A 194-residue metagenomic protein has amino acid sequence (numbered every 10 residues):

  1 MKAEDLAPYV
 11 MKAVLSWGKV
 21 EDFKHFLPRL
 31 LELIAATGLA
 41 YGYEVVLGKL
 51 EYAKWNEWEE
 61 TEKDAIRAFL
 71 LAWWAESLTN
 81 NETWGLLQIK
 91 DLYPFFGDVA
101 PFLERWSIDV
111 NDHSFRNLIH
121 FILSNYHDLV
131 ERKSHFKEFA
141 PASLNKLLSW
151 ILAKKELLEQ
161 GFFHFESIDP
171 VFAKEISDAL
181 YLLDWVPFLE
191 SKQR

Functional and structural regions predicted by a protein language model:
M1-K2, L30, Y181: A diffuse structural propensity rather than consistent per-protein peaks
M1-K24, E59, E175, V186-R194: Long, low-complexity, highly charged intrinsically disordered regions
V14-K19, F23-I151: Eukaryote-skewed repeat-based solenoidal scaffolds used as protein-protein interaction platforms, primarily
E131-R194: Terminal, non-catalytic domain-edge segments
